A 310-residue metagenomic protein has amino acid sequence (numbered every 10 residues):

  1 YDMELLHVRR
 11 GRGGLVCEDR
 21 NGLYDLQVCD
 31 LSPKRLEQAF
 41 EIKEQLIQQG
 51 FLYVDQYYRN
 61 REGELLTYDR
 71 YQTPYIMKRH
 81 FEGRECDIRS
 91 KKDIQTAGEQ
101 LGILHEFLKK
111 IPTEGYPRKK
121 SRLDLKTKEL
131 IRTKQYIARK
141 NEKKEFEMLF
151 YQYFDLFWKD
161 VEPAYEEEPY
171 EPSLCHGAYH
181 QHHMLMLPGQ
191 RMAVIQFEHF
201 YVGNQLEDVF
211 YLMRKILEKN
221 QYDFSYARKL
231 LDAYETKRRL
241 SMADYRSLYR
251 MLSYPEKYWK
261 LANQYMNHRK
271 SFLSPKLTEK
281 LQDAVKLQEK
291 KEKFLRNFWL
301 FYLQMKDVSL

Functional and structural regions predicted by a protein language model:
Y1-D19: ATP-binding glycine-rich phosphate-binding loop
H7-V8, Q27-K34, E114-C175: ATP-dependent phospho-/nucleotidyl transfer catalytic cores
G14-E18, Y57, V161-E207: Active-site acidic catalytic loop and adjacent metal/ATP-binding pocket of ATP-dependent phosphoryl transfer enzymes
G22-T113: ATP-binding pocket architecture of kinase catalytic cores
T73-I88, Q135-R139, Y254-F272: A glycine-centered beta->alpha junction motif in the catalytic cores of kinase/phosphotransferase enzymes
L206-R239, L252-S271: Active-site activation/catalytic loop segments of kinase-like enzymes and analogous catalytic loops in related
W259-L310: ATP/Mg2+ or Mg2+-diphosphate-binding catalytic cores that bind nucleotide phosphates or diphosphates via glycine-rich
